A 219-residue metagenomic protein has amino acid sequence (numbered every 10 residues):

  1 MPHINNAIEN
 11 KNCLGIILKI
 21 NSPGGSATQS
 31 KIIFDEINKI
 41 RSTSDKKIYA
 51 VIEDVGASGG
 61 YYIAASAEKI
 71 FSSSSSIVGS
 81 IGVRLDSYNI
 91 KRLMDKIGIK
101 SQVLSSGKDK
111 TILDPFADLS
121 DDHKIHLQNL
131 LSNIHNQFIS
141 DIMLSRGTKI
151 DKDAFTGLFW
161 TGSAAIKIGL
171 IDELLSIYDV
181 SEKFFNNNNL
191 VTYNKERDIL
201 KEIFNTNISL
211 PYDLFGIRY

Functional and structural regions predicted by a protein language model:
M1-A57, Y62, A67-S73, R84-Y219: N-terminal organellar transit peptides
I81: A substrate-binding/cap region within the structured catalytic cores of diverse enzymes
